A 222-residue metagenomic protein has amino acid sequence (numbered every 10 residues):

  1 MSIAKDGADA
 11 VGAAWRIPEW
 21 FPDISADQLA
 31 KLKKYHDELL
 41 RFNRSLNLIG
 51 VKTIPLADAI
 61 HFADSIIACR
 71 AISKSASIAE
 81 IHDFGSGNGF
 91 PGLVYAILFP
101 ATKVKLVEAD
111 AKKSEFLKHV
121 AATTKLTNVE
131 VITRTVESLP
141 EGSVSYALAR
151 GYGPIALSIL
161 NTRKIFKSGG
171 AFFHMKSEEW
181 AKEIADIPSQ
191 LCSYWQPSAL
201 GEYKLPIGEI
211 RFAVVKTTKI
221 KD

Functional and structural regions predicted by a protein language model:
M1-I78, H82, L98, K112-V129: Class I SAM-dependent transferase core
N88-A101: Conserved SAM-binding loop of SAM-dependent methyltransferases across substrates and taxa, primarily the Class I
K103-E108: Conserved SAM-binding motif I beta-strand of class I
I132-S138, G153: Conserved SAM/SAH-binding loop
E137-Y146: A short acidic, Gly/Pro-enriched loop at the edge of an enzyme's catalytic core that lines a small-molecule cofactor
I159-A171: A short glycine-rich, Lys/Arg-flanked "PGG" loop and its adjoining helix->strand segment in the class I
G169-W180: Conserved beta-strand signature within the Rossmann-like core of class I S-adenosyl-L-methionine
E178-D222: Active-site capping/gating segments
